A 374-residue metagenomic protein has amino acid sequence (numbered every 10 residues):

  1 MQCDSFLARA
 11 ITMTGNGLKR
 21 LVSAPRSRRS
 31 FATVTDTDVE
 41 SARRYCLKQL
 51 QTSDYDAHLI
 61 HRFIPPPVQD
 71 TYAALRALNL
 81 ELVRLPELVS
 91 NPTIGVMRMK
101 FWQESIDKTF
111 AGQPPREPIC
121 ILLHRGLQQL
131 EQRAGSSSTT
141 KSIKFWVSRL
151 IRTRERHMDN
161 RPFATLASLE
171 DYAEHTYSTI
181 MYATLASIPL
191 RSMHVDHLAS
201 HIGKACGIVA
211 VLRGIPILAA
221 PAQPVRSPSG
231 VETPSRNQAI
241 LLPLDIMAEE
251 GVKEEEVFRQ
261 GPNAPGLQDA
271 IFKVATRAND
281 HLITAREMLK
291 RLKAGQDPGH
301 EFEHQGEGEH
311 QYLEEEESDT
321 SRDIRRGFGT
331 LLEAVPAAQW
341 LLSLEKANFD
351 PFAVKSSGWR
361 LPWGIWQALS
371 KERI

Functional and structural regions predicted by a protein language model:
Q2-F6, A10, T14-L21, P25-R125 (+4 more regions): Catalytic cores of Mg2+-dependent Asp-rich isoprenoid enzymes
P115-F145, R152, T165: Hydrophobic/aromatic-rich structural module bridging two neighboring secondary-structure elements via a short loop
E155-L166: Acidic/His metal-coordination segments adjacent to aromatic residues that form catalytic metal sites in metalloenzymes
E170: Short acidic-aromatic active-site loops that bind/stabilize oxyanions
L185-I188: Catalytic palm subdomain of template-directed nucleic-acid polymerases, centered on the conserved carboxylate motif
G207-V211, W340-L342: Transmembrane alpha-helical segments that form the membrane-embedded catalytic/substrate-channel core of multi-pass
